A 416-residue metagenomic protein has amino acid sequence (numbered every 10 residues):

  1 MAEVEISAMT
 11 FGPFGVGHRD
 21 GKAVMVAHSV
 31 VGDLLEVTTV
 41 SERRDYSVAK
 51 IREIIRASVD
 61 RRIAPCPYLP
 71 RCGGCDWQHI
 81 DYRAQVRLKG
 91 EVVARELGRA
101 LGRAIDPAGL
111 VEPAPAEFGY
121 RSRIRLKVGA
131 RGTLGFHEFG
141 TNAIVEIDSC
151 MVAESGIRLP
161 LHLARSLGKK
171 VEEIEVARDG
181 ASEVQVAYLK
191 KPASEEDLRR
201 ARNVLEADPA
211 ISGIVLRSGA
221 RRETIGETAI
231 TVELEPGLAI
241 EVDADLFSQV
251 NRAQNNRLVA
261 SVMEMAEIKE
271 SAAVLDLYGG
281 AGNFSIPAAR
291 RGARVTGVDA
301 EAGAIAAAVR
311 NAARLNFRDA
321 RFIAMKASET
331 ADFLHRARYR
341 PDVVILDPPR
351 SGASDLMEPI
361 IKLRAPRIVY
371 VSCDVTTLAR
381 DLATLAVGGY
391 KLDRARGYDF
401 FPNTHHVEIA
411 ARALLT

Functional and structural regions predicted by a protein language model:
M1-Y68, T141, E329: Terminal RNA-binding accessory module
E3, F11, P192-T416: Rossmann-like S-adenosyl-L-methionine
D20, R43, V128-T133, F139-T141 (+3 more regions): Short acidic-glycine loop/turn motifs at beta-strand connectors
R52-A64, P70-V171: Extended interfacial segments that mediate partner engagement and assembly in macromolecular machines
G109-E117, V176-A177, G219-R221, R396-F400: Short, solvent-exposed loop/turn elements at beta->coil junctions and helix N-caps that rim active or binding pockets
A143-G180, V184, L189-V215: Internal alpha/beta scaffold segment
